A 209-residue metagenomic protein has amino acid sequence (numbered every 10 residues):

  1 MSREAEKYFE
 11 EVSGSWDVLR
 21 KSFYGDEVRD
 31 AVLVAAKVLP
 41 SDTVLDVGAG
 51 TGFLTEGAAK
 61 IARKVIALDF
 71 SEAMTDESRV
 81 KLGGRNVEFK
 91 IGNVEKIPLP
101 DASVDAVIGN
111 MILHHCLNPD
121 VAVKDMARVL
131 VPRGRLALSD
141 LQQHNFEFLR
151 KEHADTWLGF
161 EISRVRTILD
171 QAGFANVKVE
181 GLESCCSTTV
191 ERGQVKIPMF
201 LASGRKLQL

Functional and structural regions predicted by a protein language model:
M1-P40, F53-L54, M74-E77, K81 (+1 more regions): Conserved class I S-adenosyl-L-methionine
R3-E4, D17-R20, A137-S203: C-terminal alpha-helical "lid/dimerization" subdomain adjacent to the S-adenosyl-L-methionine
L45-K96: Class I SAM-dependent methyltransferase SAM/SAH-binding core
E95-A106: A short acidic, Gly/Pro-enriched loop at the edge of an enzyme's catalytic core that lines a small-molecule cofactor
A106-N118: A short SAM/SAH-binding and catalytic strip from SAM-dependent methyltransferases
D120-R135: A short glycine-rich, Lys/Arg-flanked "PGG" loop and its adjoining helix->strand segment in the class I
